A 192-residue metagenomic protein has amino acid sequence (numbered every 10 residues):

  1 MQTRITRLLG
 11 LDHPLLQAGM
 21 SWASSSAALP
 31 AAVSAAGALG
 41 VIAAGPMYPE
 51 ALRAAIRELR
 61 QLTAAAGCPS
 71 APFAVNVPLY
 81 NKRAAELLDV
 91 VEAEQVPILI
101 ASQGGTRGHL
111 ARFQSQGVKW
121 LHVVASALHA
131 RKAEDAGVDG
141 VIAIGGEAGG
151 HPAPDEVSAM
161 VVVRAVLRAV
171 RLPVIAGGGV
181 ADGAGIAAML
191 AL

Functional and structural regions predicted by a protein language model:
M1-P173: Active-site entrance/lid segments in N-terminal catalytic domains of soluble metabolic enzymes
S21, L172-I186: Glycine-rich adenosine-cofactor-binding loop
A187-L192: A compact, surface-exposed functional segment
